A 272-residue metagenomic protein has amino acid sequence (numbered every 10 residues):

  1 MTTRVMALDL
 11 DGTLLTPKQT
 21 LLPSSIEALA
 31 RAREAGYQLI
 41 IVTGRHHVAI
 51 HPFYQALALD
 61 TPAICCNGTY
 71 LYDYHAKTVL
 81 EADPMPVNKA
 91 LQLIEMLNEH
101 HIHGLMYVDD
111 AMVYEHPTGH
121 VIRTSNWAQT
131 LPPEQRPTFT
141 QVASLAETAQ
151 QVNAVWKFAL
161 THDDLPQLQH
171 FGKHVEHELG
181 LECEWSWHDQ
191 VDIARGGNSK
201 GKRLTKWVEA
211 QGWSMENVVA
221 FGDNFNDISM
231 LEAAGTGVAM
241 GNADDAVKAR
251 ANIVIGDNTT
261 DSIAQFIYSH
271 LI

Functional and structural regions predicted by a protein language model:
M1-L8, E27-A30, E34, W213: Non-catalytic pre-domain segments flanking phosphatase-related domains
M1-V5, T16, L22, V191-I272: Mg2+-dependent phosphoryl-transfer enzymes with acidic/Ser/Thr/Gly-rich catalytic loops
T20-A128: Active-site phosphate-binding/coordination module
G36-I40, D60-T61, K157, E216-V218 (+1 more regions): Short active-site oxyanion
Q38, H103, E182, T236-G237 (+1 more regions): Residue-level detector of anion-binding/catalytic polar loops
L57-L59, C66-N67, H75, E178-L179 (+2 more regions): Short, structured coil segments at secondary-structure junctions
A90, M96, H100-H103, Y107-F221: Conserved acidic, metal-coordinating active-site core of Asp-based, Mg2+-dependent phosphoryl-transfer enzymes
